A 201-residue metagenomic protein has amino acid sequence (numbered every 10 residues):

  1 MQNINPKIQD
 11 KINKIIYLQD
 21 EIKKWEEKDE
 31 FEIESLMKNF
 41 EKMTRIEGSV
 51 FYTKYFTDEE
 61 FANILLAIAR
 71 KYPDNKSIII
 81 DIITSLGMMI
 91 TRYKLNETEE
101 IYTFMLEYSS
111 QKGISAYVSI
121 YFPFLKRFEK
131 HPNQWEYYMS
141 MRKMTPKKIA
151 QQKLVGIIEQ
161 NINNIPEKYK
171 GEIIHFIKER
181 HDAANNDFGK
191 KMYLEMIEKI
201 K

Functional and structural regions predicted by a protein language model:
M1-K54, E195: N-terminal alpha-helical scaffold/docking segments in eukaryotic complex subunits
Q2-I15, Q19, Q160, P166-K201: Eukaryotic acidic, Ser/Thr-rich intrinsically disordered low-complexity regions
Q9-Q19, S49-I68, R92-L106, K130-S140 (+1 more regions): Amphipathic alpha-helical scaffolding segments comprising HEAT/armadillo-like alpha-solenoid repeats
I15-F31, I64-K76, M105-S119, M139-I149 (+1 more regions): Helix-loop junctions that connect tandem helical modules in alpha-solenoid scaffolds
F31-V50, S77-I90, I114-R127, A150-N164 (+1 more regions): Amphipathic alpha-helical elements of HEAT/ARM-like alpha-solenoid repeat scaffolds that form extended
D74, I82-I83, G87-P146: Alpha-helical adaptor scaffolds
M144-Q151, P166, K170: Short amphipathic alpha-helix initiation/capping segments at coil-to-helix junctions
